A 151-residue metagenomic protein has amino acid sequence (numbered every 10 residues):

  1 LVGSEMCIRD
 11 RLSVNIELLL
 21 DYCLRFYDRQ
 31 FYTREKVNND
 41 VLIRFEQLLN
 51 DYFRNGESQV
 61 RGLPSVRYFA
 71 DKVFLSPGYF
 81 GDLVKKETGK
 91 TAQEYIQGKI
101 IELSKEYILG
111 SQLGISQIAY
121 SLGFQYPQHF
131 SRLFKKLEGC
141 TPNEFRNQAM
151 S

Functional and structural regions predicted by a protein language model:
L1-C7: Short, small-residue-biased leader/transition segments that mark boundaries at the very start of proteins
S13, E35-V73, E94-L113: A short, Lys/Arg-enriched amphipathic alpha-helix from helix-turn-helix/homeodomain DNA-binding modules
R67, G78, G114-S116, P127-Q128: Residues within helix-turn-helix
V73, V84, L122-G123, F134: Core residues of bacterial helix-turn-helix
F80, H129-F130, F134: Short hydrophobic/aromatic patch on the recognition helix
E87-Q125, N147-S151: Terminal helix-turn-helix DNA-binding modules in bacterial transcription factors
R132-S151: …primarily DNA-binding HTH/wHTH and HhH modules…
